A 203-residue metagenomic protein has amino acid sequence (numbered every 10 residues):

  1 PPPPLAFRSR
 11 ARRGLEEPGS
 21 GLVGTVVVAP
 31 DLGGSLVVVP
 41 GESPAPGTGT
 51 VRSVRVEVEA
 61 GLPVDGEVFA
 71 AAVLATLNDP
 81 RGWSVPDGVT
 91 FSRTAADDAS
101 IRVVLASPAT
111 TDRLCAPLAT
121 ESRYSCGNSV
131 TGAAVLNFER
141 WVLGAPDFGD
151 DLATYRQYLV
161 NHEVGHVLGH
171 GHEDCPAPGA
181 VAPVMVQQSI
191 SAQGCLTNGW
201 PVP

Functional and structural regions predicted by a protein language model:
P1, A6, G24-A29, Y124-P146 (+1 more regions): Metalloprotease/metallohydrolase-associated module, dominated by Zn2+-dependent proteases
P1-V51: N-terminal low-complexity, Pro/Thr-rich disordered segments that flank secretion/membrane-targeting signals
T48-P63: Acidic/histidine-rich, surface-exposed loop or edge segments in extracytoplasmic proteins
V58-E59, L105-P108, N137-E139, H170 (+1 more regions): Active-site-proximal beta-strand/loop segments in catalytic clefts of secreted hydrolases
P63-G66, D112-R113, Q193-C195: Short, solvent-exposed loop/turn elements at domain surfaces
E67, A71-Y155: Metzincin-family zinc-dependent endopeptidase catalytic domain
A75-S84, V167, G171, Q188-S191: Structured segments of extracytoplasmic/periplasmic soluble domains in secreted or envelope-associated proteins
A153-G171: Active-site recognition of the HExxH zinc-binding catalytic motif
